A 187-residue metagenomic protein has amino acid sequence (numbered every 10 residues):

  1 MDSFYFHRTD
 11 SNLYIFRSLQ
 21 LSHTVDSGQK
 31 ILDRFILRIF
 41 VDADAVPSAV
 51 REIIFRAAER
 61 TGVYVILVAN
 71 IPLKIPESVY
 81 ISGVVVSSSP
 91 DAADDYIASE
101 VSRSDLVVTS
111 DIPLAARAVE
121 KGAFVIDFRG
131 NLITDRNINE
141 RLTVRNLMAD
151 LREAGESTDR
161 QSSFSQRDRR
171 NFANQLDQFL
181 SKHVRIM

Functional and structural regions predicted by a protein language model:
M1-I36: N-terminal amphipathic/basic-hydrophobic helices that include classical n-h-c signal peptides and signal-anchor
D33-M187: Nuclease catalytic cores that cleave nucleic-acid phosphodiester bonds, predominantly acidic two-metal-ion
